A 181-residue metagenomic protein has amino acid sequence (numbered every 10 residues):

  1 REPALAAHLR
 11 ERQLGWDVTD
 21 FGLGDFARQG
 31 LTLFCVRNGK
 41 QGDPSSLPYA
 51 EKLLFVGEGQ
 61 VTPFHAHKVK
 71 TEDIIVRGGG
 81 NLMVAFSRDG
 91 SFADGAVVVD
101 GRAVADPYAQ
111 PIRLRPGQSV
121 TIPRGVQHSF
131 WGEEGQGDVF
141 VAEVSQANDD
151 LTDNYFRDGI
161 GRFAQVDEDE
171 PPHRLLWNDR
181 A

Functional and structural regions predicted by a protein language model:
R1-Y49, E170-A181: A short, N-terminal "cap"/entry segment at the start of jelly-roll beta-barrel domains of the cupin/DSBH fold
Q41-A50, V61-D73, R77-G78: A short beta-loop-beta micro-motif enriched in histidine and acidic residues
K52, E72-D73, Q110, Q118: Short, conserved secondary-structure segments in the cores of folded domains
G57, P111-Q146: Conserved metal-binding segment of the jelly-roll/cupin
G57-E58, V69-E72, V76-S91: Glycine- and acidic-residue-biased ligand/ion/polar-headgroup-sensing regions
N81-T121: Double-stranded beta-helix
G90-A105, W131-A181: Double-stranded beta-helix
